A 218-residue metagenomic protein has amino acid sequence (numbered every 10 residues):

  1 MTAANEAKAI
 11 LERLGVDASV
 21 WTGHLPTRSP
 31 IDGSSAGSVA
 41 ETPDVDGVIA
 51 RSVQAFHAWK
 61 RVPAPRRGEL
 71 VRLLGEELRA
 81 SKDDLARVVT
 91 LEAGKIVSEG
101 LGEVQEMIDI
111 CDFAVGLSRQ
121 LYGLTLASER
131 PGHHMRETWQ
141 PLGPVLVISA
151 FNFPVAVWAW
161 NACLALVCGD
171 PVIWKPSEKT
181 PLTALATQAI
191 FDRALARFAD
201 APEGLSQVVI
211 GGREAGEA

Functional and structural regions predicted by a protein language model:
M1-L91: Short, structured beta/alpha segment
V45, V71, G100, V104-M107 (+1 more regions): Hydrophobic packing residues in well-ordered alpha-helices of helical domains and bundles
A55, W59, S81, A114-S118 (+1 more regions): Change "in soluble alpha/beta enzymes" to "in soluble alpha/beta proteins
L73, E77, E106-L117, I190: Alpha-helical scaffold segments in carbohydrate-active enzymes
R87-Q105, G204-Q207, G212-A215: Flexible, acidic loop-helix segments that line cofactor/substrate-binding pockets
E99, D109-P131: Phosphate-binding beta-alpha-beta segment of Rossmann-like dinucleotide-binding domains, i.e., the NAD(P)
G123-A218: Rossmann-like NAD(P) dinucleotide-binding subdomain of oxidoreductase/dehydrogenase enzymes
